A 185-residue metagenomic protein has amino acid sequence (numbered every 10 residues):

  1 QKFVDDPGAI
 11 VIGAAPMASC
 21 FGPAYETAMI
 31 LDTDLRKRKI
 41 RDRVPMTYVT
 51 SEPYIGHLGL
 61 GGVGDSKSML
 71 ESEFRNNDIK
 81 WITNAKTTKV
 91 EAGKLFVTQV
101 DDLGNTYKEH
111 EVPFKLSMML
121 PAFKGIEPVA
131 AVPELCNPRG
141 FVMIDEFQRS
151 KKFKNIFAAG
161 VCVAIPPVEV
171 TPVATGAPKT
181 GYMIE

Functional and structural regions predicted by a protein language model:
Q1-V4, P113-I184: FAD-site-proximal beta/loop scaffold in flavoenzymes
K2-T47: Rossmann-like NAD(P)H-binding beta-loop-alpha module
A15, S51-P53, V161: Cofactor-binding loop segments of dinucleotide-utilizing enzymes, especially the Rossmann-like FAD- and NAD(P)+-binding
A18, H57, P178, Y182: Charge-dense, low-complexity intrinsically disordered segments
F21-A24, G56-G62, V170-T175: Short, flexible/disordered intra-domain loops and linkers
G22, E26, D65, I82 (+1 more regions): Conserved active-site and cofactor/substrate-binding residues in soluble primary-metabolism enzymes
A24-A28, K67, F141, I184-E185: Amphipathic alpha-helical segments in well-structured domains
T33-M143: A Rossmann-like FAD-binding core segment of flavoenzymes
